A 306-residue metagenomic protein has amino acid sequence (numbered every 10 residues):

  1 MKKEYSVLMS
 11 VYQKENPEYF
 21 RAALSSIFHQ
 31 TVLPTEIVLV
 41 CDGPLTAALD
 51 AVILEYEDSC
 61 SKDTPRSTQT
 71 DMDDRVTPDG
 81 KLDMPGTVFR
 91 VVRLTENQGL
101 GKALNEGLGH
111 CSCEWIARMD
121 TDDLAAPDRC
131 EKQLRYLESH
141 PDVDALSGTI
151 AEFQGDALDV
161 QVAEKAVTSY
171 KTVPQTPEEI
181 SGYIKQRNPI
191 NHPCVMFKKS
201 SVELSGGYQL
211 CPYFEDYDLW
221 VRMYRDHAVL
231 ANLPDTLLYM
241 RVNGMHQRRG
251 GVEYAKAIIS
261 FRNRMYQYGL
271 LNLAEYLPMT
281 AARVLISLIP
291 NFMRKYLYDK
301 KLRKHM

Functional and structural regions predicted by a protein language model:
E15-H29: Short, well-formed alpha-helical segments that are part of the catalytic scaffolds of diverse glycosyltransferases
F28-R93: Acidic donor-binding segment of Leloir-type glycosyltransferases
R93-C111, K132: Glycine-rich, basic loop-to-helix element that forms the pyrophosphate-binding segment of sugar-nucleotide handling
I116: Short aromatic/hydrophobic "clamp" motif used to bind/position activated sugar donors
D128-A166: Conserved donor NDP-sugar-binding/catalytic core segment of glycosyltransferases
E178-F197: A recurrent flexible, glycine/aromatic-enriched loop bordering the glycosyltransferase active site that acts as
P212-L219: Acidic donor-binding loop at a coil-to-helix junction in glycosyltransferase catalytic cores that engages
A228, T236, M240, R248-N272: Catalytic core of nucleotide-sugar-dependent glycosyltransferases
